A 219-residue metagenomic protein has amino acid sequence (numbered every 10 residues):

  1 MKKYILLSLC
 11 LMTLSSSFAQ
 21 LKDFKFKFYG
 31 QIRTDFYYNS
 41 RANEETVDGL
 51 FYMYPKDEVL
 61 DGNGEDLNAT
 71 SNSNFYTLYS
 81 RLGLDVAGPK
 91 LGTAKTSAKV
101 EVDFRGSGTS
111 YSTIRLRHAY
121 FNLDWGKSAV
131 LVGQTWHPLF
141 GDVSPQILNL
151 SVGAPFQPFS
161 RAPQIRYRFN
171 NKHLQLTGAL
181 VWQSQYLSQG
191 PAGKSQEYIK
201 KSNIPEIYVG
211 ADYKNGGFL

Functional and structural regions predicted by a protein language model:
Y4-T13: Sec-dependent N-terminal signal peptides
S15-A19: Sec/Tat signal peptide C-region and signal peptidase I cleavage site
L21-D48, Y54, E58-Y186, K201-G216: Outer membrane beta-barrel
Q196: Phosphate-handling catalytic interfaces
